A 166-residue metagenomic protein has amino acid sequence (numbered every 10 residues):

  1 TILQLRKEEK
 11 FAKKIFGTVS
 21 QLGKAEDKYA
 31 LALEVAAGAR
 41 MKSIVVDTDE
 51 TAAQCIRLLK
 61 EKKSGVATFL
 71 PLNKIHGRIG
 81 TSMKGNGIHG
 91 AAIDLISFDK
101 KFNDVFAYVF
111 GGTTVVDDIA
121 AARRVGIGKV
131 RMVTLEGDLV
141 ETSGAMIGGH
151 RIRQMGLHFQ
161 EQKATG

Functional and structural regions predicted by a protein language model:
T1-G166: Hinge-like oligomerization/junction regions that interrupt long coiled-coil arms in large cytoskeletal
